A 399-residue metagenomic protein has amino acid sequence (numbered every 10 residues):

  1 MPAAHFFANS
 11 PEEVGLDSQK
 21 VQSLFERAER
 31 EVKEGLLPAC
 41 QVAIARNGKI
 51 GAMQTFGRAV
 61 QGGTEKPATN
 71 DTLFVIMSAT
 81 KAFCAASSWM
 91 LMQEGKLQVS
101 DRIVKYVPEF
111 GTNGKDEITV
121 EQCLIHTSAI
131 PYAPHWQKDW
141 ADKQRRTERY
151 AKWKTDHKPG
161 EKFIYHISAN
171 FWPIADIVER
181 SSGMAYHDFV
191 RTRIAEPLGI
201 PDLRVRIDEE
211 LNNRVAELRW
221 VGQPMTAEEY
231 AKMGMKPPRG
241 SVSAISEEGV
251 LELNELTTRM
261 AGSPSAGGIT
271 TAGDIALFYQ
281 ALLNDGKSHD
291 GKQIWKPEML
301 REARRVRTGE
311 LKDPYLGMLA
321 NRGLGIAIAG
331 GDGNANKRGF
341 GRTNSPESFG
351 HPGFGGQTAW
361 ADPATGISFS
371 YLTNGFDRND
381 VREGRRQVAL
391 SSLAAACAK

Functional and structural regions predicted by a protein language model:
P2-H5, N113-T343: Short, surface-exposed loop or secondary-structure junction motifs that flank catalytic or metal-binding residues
N9-I76, E148: Short, conserved catalytic-motif segment at the N-terminal edge
D17, K81, T271: Short, conserved phosphate/pyrophosphate- and ester-handling motifs at nucleotide-, phospho-/glycolipid
R30-A43, G63-E121, K158-S168: Short active-site loop at a secondary-structure junction that contains or immediately precedes the catalytic residue(s)
G51, G63, P67, D71 (+4 more regions): Short, well-structured active-site flanking segments
G51-A52, A359-W360, G366-G375: Short, well-ordered beta-strand elements
N284-K287, R304-K312, N379-K399: Short, gly/Ser/Thr-rich active-site loops of penicillin-recognizing serine hydrolases
G325, P346-E347, G353-A361: Short glycine-rich, acidic/polar surface loops and turns
